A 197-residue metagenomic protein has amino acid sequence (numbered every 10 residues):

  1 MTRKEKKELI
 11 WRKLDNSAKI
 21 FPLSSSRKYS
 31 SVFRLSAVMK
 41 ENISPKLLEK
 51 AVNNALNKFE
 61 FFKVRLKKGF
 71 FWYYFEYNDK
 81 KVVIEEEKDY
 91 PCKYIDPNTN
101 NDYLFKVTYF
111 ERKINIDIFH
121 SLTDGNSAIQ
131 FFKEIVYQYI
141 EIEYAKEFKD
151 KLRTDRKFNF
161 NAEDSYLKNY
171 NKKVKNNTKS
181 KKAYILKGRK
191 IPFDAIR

Functional and structural regions predicted by a protein language model:
M1-N42, K187-R197: N-terminal beta-alpha "docking/capping" segments at the starts of catalytic domains in thioester/acy l-group-handling
L35-R197: Soluble acyl-CoA-dependent acyltransferase catalytic core bearing the H(X)4D motif
